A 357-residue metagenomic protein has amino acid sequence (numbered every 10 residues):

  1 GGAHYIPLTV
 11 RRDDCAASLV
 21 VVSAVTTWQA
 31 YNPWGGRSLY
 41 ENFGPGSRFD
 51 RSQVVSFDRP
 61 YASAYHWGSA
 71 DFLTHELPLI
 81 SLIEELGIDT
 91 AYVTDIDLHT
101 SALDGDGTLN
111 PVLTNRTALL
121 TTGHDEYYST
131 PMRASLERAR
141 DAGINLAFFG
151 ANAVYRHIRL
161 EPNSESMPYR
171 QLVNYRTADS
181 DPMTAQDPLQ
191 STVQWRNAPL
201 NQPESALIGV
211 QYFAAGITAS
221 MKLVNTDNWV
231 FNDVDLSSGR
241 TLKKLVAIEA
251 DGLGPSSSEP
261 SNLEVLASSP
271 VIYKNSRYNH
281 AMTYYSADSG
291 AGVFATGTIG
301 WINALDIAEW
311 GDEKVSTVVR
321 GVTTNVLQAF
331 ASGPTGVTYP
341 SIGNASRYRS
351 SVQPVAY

Functional and structural regions predicted by a protein language model:
G2-R11, P131-S135, R277-M282: Short alpha-helical segments and helix-capping/turn motifs at coil-helix boundaries
G2-V112, P334, S341: Aromatic-Pro/Gly-enriched surface loop or interdomain linker that acts as a lid/target-recognition segment
D14-V20, E84-A91, T114-A118, D141-L146 (+3 more regions): Loop/turn elements at helix/coil->beta-strand transitions in domains of secreted/extracellular proteins
V25-Q29, D97-T100, H124-Y128, N152-R156 (+4 more regions): Solvent-exposed loop/turn segments at secondary-structure junctions within structured extracellular/periplasmic domains
S63-H66, T117-T122, L305-D312: Glycine- and acidic
G68-P162, T317, S346-V355: Helical hinge/lid and interdomain linker segments adjacent to catalytic or ligand-binding clefts that mediate domain
E85, V230-P340, N344-R347, S351: Extracellular low-complexity, Gly/Ser/Thr-rich intrinsically disordered linkers and protease-sensitive activation/hinge
V154-N275: An acidic, glycine-rich "communication" segment
